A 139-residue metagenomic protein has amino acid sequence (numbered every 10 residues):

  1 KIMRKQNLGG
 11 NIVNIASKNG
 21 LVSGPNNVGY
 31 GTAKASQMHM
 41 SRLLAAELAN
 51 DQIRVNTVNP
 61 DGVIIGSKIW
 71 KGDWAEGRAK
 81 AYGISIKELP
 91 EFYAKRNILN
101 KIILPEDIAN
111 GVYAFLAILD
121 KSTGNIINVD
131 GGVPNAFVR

Functional and structural regions predicted by a protein language model:
K1, K5, A46-E47: Alpha-helical segment proximal to the catalytic Tyr-Lys
L8, A33, S41: Active-site helix of classical SDR
S17: Residue(s) in the substrate-gating loop at a strand-loop-helix junction that position the organic substrate next
S23-G31, L43: Active-site loop-to-helix junction immediately N-terminal to the catalytic Tyr of the SDR YXXXK motif in Rossmann-fold
S36, M40-L44, L48, V58: Hydrophobic alpha-helix immediately C-terminal to the catalytic Tyr-X-X-X-Lys motif of short-chain
A49, R54, S122-G124: Short, small/polar-rich loop/turn modules that mediate ligand/substrate recognition or access, typified
V63-R96, V138-R139: A glycine/serine/threonine-rich, flexible loop-to-helix segment that serves as the NAD(P) cofactor-binding "lid"
L99-V129, P134: C-terminal substrate-recognition "lid" of short-chain dehydrogenase/reductases
